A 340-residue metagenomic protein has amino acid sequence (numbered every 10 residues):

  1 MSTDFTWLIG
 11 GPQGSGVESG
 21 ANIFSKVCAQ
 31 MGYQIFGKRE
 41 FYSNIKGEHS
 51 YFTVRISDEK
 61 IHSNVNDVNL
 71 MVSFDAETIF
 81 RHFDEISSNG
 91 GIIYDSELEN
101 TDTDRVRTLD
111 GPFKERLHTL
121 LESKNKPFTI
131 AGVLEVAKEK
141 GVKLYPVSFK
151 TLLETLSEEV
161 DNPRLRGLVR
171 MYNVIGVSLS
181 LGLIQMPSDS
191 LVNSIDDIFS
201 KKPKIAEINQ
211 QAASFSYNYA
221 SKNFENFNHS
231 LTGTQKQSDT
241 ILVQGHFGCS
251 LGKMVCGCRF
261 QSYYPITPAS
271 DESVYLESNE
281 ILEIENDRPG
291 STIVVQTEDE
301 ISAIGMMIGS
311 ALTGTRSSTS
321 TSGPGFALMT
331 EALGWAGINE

Functional and structural regions predicted by a protein language model:
M1-S262: Active-site cofactor/cluster-binding pocket
S15, K253, Q261, I308-T321: Conserved catalytic-core segments centered on acid/base and nucleophilic motifs
G16-N22, I79-R81, Q244-F247, A269-E272 (+3 more regions): Short glycine/serine/threonine-rich phosphate/pyrophosphate-binding segments that cradle anionic phosphate groups
I23-M31, E277-E283, A332-E340: A glycine- and small-aliphatic-rich helix-loop capping segment at beta-alpha/alpha-beta transitions that lines
E40, E97, P265-I266, T297-E300 (+1 more regions): An acidic- and aromatic-residue-enriched active-site/binding cleft used to recognize and process polar
F41-S43, A311-L312, R316-E340: Conserved thiamine diphosphate
R107-P112, E277-N279, A311, G334-A336: Short secondary-structure boundary/capping segments
F227-T292, Q296, M306-G309: Accessory "access/gating" subregions that flank catalytic or transport cores
